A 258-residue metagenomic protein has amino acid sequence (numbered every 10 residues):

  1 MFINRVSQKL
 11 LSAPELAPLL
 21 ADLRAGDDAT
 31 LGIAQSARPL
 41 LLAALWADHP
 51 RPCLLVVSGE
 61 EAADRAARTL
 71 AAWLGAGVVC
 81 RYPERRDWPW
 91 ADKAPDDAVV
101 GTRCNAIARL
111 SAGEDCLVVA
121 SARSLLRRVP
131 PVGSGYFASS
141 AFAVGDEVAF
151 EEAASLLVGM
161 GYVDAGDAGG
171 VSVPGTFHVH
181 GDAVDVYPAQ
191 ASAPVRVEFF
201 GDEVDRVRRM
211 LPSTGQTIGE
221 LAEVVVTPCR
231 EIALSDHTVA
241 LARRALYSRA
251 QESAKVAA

Functional and structural regions predicted by a protein language model:
M1-A258: ASCE RecA-like P-loop NTPase motor cores that couple ATP hydrolysis to mechanical translocation on nucleic acids
